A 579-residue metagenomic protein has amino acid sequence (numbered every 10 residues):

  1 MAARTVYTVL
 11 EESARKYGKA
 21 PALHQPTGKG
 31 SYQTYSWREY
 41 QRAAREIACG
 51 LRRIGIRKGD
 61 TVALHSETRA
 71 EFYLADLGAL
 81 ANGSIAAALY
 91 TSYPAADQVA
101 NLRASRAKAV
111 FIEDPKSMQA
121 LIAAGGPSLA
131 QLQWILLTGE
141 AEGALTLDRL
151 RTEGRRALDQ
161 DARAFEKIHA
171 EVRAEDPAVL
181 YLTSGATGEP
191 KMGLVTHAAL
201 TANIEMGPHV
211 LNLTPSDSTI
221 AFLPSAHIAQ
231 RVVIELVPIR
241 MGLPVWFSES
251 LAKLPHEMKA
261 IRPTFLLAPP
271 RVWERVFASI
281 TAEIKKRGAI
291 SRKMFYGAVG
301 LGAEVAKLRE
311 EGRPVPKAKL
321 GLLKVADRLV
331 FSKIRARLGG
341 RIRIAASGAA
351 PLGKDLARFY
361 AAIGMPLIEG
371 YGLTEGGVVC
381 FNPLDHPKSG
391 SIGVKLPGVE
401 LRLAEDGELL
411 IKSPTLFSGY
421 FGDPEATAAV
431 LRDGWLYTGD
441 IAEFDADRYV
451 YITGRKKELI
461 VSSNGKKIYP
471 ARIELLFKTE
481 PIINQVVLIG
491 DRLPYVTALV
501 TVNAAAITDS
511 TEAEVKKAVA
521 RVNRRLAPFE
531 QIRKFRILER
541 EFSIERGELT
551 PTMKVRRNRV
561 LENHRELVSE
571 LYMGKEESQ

Functional and structural regions predicted by a protein language model:
A2, K19, L23-Y73, L77 (+3 more regions): Conserved AMP-binding/adenylate-forming core of the ANL superfamily
G18-P21, T152-L182, E189, N212-S218: Conserved pre-ATP/AMP-binding loop-to-beta segment of ANL
K29, K116-A174, I280-K333: ANL superfamily adenylate-forming
T34-R38, A178-I204: Conserved AMP-binding A3 loop
Y93, V110-I112, L403-E405, S413 (+4 more regions): AMP-binding/adenylate-forming catalytic core of the ANL superfamily
T201-S218, S225-F331, R341: Conserved AMP-binding/adenylation subdomain of ANL enzymes
L266, A306, A326-V450, K456-L459 (+2 more regions): Conserved AMP-binding/adenylate-forming
Q485-L488, P494, R521-Q579: Conserved C-terminal "lid"/linker of ANL adenylate-forming enzymes
